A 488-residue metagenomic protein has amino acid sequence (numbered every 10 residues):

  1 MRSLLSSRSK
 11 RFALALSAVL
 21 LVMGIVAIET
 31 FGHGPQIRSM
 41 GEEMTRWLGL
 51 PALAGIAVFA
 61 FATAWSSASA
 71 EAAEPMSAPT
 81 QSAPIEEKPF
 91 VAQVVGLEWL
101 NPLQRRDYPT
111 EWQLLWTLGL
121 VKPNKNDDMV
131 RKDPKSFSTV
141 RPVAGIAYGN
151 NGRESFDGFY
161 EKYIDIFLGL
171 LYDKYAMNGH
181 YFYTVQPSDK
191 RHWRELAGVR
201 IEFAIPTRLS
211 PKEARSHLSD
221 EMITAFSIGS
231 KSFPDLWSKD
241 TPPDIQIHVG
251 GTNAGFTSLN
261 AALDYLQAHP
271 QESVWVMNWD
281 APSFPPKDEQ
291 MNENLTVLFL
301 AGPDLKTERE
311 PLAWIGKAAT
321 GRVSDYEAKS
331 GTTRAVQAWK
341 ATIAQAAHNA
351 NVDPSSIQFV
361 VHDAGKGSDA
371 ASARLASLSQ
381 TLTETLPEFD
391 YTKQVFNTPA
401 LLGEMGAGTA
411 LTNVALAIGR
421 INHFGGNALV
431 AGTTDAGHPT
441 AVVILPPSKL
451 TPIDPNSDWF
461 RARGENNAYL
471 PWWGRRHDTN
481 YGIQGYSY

Functional and structural regions predicted by a protein language model:
M1-N292, T296-Y488: Conserved "HGTGT" condensation-loop signature of ketosynthase/thiolase-family condensing enzymes that catalyze
